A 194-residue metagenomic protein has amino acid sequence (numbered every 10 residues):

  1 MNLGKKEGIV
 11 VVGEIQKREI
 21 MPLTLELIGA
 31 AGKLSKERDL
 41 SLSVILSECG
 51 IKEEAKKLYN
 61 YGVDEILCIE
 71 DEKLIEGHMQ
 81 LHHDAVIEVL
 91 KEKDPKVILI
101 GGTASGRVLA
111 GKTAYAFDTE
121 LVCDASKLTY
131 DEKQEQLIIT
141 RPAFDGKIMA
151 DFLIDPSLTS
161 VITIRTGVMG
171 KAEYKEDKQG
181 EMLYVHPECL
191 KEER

Functional and structural regions predicted by a protein language model:
M1-R194: N-terminal glycine-rich FAD/FM-binding segment characteristic of electron-transfer flavoproteins
